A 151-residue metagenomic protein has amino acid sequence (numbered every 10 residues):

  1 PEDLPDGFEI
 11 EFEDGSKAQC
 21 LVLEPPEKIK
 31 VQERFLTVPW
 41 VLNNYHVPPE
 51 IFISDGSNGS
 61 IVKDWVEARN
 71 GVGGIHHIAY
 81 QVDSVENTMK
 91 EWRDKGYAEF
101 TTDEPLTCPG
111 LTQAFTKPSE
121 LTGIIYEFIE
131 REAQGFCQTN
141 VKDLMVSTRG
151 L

Functional and structural regions predicted by a protein language model:
P1-L4, E11-L151: Glyoxalase I/VOC metalloenzyme domain signal
